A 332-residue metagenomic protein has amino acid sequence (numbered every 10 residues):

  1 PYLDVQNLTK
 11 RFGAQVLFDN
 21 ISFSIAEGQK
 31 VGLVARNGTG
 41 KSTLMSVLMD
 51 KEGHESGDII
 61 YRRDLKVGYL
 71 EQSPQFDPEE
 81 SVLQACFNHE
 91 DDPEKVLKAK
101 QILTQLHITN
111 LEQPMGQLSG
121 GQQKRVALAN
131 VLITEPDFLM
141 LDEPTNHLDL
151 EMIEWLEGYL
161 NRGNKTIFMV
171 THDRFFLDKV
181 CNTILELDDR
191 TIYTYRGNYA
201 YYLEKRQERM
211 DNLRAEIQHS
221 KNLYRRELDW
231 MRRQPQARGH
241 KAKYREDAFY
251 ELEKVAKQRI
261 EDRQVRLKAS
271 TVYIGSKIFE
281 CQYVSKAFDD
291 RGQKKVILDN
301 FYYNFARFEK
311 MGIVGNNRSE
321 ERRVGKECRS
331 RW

Functional and structural regions predicted by a protein language model:
P1-I217, L267-R323, R329: ABC ATP-binding cassette signature C-motif
R206-R238, A242-A248, L252-Q258: Intracellular alpha-helical coupling/juxtamembrane segments of multi-pass membrane proteins
